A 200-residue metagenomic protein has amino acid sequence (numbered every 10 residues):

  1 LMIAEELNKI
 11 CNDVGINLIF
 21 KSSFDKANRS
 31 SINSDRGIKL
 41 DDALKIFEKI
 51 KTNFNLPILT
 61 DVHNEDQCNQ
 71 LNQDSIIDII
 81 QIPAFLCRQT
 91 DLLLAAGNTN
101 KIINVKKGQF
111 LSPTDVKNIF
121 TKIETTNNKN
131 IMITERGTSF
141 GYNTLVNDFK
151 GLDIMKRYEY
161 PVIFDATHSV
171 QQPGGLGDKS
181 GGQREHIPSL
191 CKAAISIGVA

Functional and structural regions predicted by a protein language model:
L1, L18-L40: Glycine-rich, proline-tolerant flexible connector loops at the mouths of alpha/beta enzymes
A4, C68-F85, T90-G97, P173-A200: A short alpha/beta connector and helix-capping loop motif
A4-N8, A43-E48, C68, L93 (+3 more regions): Generic structural signal for well-ordered alpha-helices, preferentially at hydrophobic/aromatic core positions
N8-G15, K51-N53, N72-S75, L94-T99 (+3 more regions): Acidic (Asp/Glu)-rich catalytic clusters
C11-S23, A200: N-terminal glycine-rich anion-binding loops that anchor highly charged ligand groups
L18, I58, V162-I163: Residue-level marker for buried hydrophobic side chains located in beta-strands that build the well-ordered beta-sheet
G37-K39, N53-C68, I77-D91, K101-P113 (+1 more regions): Catalytic beta/alpha-barrel core
T99-A200: Catalytic alpha/beta core domains of metabolic enzymes, predominantly
